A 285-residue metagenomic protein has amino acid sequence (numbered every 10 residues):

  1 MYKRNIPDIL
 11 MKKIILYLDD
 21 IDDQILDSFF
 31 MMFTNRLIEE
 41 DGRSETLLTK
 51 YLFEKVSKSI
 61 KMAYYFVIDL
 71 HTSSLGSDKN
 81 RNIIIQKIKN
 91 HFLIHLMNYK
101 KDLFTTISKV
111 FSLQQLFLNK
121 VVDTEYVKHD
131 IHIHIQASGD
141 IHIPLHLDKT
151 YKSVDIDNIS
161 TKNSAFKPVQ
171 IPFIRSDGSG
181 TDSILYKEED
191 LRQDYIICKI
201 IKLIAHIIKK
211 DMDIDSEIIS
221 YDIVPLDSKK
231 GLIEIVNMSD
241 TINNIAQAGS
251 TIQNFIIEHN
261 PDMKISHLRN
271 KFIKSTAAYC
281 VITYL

Functional and structural regions predicted by a protein language model:
M1-D157, T161: Cytosolic small-GTPase signaling regions in large eukaryotic proteins
D8, K12, I133-I282: Conserved ATP-binding subdomain of kinase catalytic cores across diverse folds
Y51, I233, L285: Catalytic activation segment of kinase domains across protein kinase-like and atypical kinase folds
